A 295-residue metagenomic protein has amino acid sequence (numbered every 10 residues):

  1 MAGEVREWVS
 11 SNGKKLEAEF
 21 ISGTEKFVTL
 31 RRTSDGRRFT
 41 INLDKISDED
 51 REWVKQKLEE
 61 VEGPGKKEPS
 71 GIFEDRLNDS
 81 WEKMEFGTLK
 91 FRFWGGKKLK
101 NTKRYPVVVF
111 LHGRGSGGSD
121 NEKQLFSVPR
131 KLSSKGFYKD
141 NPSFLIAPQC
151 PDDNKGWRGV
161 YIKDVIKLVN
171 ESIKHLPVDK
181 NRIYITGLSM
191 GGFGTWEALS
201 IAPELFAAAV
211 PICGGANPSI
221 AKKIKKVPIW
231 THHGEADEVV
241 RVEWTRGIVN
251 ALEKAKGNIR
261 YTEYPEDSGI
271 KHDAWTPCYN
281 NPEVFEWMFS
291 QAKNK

Functional and structural regions predicted by a protein language model:
M1-G87, N141: Compositionally biased alpha-helical segments
E60-V107, L188, A198, V210 (+3 more regions): A domain-start/cap signature at the N-terminus of enzymes
K98-K103, N154-M190: Gly/Ser-rich "nucleophile elbow"/oxyanion-hole loop immediately N-terminal to the catalytic nucleophile in hydrolases
K103-R104, G118-Q124, W157-V160, E197-A198 (+4 more regions): Short, solvent-exposed loop/turn and secondary-structure capping segments
V107, L111-I166: Active-site machinery of serine-nucleophile hydrolases
N141, I224-I229: Short, proline-enriched alpha-helix->beta-strand connector loops that line the catalytic pocket of alpha/beta-hydrolase
H175, N181-K225: Primarily recognizes the serine-hydrolase "nucleophile elbow" in alpha/beta-hydrolase and SGNH/GDSL folds
I212, P228-H232, A236-K295: C-terminal catalytic histidine-bearing segment of alpha/beta-hydrolase fold enzymes
